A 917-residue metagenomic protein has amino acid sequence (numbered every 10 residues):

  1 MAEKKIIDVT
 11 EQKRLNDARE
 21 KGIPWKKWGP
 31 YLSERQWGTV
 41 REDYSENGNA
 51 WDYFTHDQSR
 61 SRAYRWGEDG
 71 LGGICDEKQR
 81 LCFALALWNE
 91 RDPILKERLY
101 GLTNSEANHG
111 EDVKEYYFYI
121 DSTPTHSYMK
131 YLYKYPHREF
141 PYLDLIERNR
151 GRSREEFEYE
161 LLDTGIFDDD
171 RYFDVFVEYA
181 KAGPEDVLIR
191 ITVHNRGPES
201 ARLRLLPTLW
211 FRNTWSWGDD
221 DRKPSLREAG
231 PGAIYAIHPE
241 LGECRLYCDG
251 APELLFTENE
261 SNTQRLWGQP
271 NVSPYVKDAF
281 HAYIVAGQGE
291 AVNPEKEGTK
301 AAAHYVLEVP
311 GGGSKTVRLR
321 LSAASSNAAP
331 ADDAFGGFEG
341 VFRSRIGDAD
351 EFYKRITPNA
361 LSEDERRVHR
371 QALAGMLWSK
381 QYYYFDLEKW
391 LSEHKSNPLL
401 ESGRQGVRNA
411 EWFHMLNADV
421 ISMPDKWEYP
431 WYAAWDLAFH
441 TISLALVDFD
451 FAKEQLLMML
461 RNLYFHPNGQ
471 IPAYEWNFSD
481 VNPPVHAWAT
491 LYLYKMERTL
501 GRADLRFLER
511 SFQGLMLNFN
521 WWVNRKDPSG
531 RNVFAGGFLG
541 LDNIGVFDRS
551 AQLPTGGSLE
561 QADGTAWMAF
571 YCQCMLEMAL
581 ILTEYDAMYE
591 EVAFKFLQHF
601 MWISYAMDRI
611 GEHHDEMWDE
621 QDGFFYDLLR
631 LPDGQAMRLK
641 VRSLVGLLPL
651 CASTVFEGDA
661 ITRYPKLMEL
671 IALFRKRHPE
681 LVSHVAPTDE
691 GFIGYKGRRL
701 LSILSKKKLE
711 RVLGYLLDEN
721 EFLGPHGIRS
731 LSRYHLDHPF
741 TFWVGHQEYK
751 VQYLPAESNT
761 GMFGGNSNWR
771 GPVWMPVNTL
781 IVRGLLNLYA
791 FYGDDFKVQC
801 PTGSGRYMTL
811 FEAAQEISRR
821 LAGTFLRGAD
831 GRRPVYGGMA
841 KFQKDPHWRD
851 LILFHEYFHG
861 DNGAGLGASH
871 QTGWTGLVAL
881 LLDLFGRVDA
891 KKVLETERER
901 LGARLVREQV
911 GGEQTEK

Functional and structural regions predicted by a protein language model:
A2-S61, Q79-L81, W88-K917: Acidic, mature catalytic/reactive cores of soluble proteins
E68-C75, L85-A86: Structured, charged N-terminal subsegments at the starts of enzyme catalytic cores and at intra-chain domain/subunit
